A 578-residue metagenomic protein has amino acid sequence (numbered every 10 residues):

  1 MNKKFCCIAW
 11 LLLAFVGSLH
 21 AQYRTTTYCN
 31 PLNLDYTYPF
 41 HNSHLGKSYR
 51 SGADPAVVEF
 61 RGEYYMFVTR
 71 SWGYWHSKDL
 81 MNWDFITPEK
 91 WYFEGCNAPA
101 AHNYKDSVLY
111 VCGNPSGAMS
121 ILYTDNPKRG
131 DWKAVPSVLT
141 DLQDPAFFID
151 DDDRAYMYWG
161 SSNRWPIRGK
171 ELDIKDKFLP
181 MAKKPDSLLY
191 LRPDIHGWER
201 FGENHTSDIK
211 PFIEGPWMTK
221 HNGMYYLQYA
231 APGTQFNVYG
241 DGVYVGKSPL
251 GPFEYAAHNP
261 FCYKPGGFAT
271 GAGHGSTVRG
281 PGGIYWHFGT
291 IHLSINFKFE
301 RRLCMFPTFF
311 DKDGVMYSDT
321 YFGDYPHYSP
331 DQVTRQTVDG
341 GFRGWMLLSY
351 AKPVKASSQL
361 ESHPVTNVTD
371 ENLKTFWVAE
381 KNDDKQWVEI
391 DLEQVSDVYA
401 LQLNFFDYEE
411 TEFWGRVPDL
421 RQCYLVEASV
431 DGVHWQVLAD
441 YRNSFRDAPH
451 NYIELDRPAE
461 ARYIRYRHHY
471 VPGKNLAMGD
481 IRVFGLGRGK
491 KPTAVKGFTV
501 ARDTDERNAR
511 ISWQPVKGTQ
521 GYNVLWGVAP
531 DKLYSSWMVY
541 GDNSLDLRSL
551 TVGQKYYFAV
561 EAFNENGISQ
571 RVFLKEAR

Functional and structural regions predicted by a protein language model:
Q22-D208, K220-G267, G282, T290-R335 (+1 more regions): Beta-rich carbohydrate-recognition and catalytic domains
R168-P180, R335-E371: Predominantly extracellular/luminal regions of secreted and cell-surface proteins, especially disulfide-bonded
K170, Y424-V426, Y522-V524: Short beta-strand elements bearing conserved aromatic residues within extracellular beta-rich modules
G242, Q422, N451-Y452, G541-D546: Short S/T/G- and acidic-enriched coil/turn segments that sit immediately N-terminal to beta-strands in beta-sandwich
D370-A439, P449-G497, R502-T504, Q514-K517 (+1 more regions): Aromatic, loop-rich ligand-recognition surfaces of beta-strand-rich domains
D480, F563-R578: Extracellular fibronectin type III
P515-G541, A559: Extracellular low-complexity, O-glycosylation-prone stalks/linkers
L547-I568: Beta-strand-rich modules
